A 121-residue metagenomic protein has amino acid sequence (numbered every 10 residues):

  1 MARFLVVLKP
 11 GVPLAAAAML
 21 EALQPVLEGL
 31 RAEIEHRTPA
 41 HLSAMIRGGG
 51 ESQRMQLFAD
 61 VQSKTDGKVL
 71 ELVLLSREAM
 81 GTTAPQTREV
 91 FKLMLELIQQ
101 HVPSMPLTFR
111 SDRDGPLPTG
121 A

Functional and structural regions predicted by a protein language model:
M1-A121: Ser/Thr-rich, low-complexity intrinsically disordered terminal regions
